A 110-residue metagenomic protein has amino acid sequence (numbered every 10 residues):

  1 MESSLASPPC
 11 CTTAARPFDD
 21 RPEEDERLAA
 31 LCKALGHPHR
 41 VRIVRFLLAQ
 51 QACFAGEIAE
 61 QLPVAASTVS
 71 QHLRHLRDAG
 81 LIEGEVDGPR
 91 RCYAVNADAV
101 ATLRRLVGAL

Functional and structural regions predicted by a protein language model:
M1-L35, L81, C92, A101-T102 (+1 more regions): N-terminal leader segment of winged-helix/HTH proteins
P22, E26-A65, R91-D98: N-terminal helix-turn-helix DNA-binding core of bacterial DNA-binding proteins
R42-R45, R77, R104: A cross-family signal for key residues in well-ordered alpha-helices that form functional helical elements
R45, Q71-R74, P89: Base-recognition residues in the alpha-helical recognition helix of bacterial helix-turn-helix
E60, R77-D78: Alpha-helical residues within the helix-turn-helix
L62, L106-L110: Alpha-helical linker/hinge and terminal dimerization helices associated with HTH transcriptional regulators
D78-D87, A94: Beta-hairpin "wing" of winged helix-turn-helix
